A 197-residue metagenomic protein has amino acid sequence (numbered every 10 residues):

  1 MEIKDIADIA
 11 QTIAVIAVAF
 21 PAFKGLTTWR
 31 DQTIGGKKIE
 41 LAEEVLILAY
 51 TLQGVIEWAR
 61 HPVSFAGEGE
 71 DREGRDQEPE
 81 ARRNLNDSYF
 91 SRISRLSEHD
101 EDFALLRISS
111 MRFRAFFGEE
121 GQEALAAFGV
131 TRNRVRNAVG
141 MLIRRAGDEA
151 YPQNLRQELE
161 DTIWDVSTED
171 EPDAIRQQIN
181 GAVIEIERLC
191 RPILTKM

Functional and structural regions predicted by a protein language model:
M1-Q32: Membrane-embedded hydrophobic alpha-helical segments
A14-A17, Y50, N133-R136: Membrane-embedded alpha-helical transmembrane segments of multi-pass integral membrane proteins
A19-L26, Q32, V55-P62, A138-R145: Transmembrane helix-loop junctions and nearby membrane-interface residues
L26, A49, V183: Short amphipathic alpha-helical/adjacent loop interface patches that line ligand and macromolecule-binding sites
T27-T33, K37, R114-F117, R132: Short, well-ordered alpha-helical segments in soluble proteins
D31-D71: Amphipathic, membrane-active segments
V63-R75, R82-S88: Interfacial loop at the N-terminal end of multi-pass membrane proteins
Q77-A81, F90-M197: An amphipathic alpha-helical interaction surface
